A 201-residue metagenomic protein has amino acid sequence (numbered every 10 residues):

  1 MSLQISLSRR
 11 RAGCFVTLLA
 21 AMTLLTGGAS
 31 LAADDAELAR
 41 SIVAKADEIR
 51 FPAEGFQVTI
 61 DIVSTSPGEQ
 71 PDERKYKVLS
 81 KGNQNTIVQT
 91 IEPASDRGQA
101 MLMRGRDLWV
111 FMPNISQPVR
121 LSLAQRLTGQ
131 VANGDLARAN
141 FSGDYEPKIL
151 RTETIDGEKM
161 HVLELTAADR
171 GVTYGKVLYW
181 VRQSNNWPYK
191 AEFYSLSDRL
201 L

Functional and structural regions predicted by a protein language model:
S2-L18: Bacterial N-terminal signal peptides that target proteins for export
F15-G27: Bacterial N-terminal signal peptides
G28-A32: Sec/Tat signal peptide C-region and signal peptidase I cleavage site
D34-N114: N-terminal mature ectodomain segment of secretory-pathway/periplasmic proteins
R40-S41, Q70, R138-L150: A short, amphipathic edge element
A46, R74-L79, A100, R151 (+2 more regions): Hydrophobic/aromatic beta-strand elements that line small-molecule binding cavities or substrate pockets in beta-rich
E54-T59, G82-V88, D156-E164, W187-A191: Short, hydrophobic/aromatic-rich segments at coil-to-beta transitions
Q117-R120, N133-N140, E158-L201: Gly/Pro-enriched, hydrophobic low-complexity segments that function as extracytoplasmic propeptides/linkers
